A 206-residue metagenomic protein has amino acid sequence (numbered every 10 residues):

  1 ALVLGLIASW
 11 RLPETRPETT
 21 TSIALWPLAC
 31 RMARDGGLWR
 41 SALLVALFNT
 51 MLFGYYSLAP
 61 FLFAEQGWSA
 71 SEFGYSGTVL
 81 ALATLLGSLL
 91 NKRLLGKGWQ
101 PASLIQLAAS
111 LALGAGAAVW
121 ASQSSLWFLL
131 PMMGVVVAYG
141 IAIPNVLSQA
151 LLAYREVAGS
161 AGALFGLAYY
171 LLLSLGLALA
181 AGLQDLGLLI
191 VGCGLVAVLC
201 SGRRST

Functional and structural regions predicted by a protein language model:
A1-E18: C-terminal membrane-cytosol helix-exit motif in multi-pass small-molecule transporters
A8-W10, L189-T206: Multi-pass alpha-helical transporter architecture, strongest for 12-TM Major Facilitator/SLC carriers used
R34-M51, M133-G134: Pair of pore-lining "gating" transmembrane helices in MFS-fold secondary transporters
S57-E72: Short amphipathic helix-loop junctions that connect adjacent transmembrane helices in Major Facilitator Superfamily/SLC
A70-T78, A163: Small-residue hotspots at the loop-to-helix junctions and early N-terminal turns of transmembrane alpha-helices
L86-P101: Helix-to-loop junctions at the C-terminal end of transmembrane segments in multipass secondary transporters
A102-V146: C-terminal transmembrane helical hairpin of 12-TM major facilitator-type secondary transporters
V137, I141, L147-Q184, L189-C193: A late C-terminal transmembrane helix in Major Facilitator Superfamily
